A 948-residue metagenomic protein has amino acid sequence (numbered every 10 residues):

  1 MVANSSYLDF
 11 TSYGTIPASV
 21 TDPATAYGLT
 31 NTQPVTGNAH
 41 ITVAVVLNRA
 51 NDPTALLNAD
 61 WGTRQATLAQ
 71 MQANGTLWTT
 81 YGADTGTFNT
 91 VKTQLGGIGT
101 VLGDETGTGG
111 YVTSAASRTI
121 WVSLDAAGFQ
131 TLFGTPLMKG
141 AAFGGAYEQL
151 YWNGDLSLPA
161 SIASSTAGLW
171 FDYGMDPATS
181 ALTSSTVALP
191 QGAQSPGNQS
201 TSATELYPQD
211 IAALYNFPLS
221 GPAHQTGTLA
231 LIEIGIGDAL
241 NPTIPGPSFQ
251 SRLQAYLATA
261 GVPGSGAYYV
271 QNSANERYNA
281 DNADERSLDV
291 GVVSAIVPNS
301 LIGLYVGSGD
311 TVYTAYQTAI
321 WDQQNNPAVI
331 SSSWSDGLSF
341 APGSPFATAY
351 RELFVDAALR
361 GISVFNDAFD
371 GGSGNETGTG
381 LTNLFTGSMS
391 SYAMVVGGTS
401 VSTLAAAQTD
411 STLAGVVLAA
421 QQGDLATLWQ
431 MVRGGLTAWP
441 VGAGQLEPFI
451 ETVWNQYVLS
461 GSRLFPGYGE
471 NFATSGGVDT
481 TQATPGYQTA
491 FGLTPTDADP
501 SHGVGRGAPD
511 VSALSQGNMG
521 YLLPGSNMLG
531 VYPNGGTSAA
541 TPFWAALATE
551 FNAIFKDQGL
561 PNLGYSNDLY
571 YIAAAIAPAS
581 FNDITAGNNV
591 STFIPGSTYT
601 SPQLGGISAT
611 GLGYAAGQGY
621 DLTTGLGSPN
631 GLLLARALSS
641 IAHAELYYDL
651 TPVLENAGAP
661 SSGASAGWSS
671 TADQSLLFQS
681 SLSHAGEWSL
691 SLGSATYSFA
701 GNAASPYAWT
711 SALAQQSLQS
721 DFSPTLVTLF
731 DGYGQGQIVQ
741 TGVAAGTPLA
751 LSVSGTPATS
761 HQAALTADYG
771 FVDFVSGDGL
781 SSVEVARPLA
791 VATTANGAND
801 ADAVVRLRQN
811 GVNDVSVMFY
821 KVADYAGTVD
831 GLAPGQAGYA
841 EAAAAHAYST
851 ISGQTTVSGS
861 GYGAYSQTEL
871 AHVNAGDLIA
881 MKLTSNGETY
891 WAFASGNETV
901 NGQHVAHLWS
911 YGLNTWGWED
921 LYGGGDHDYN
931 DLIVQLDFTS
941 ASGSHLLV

Functional and structural regions predicted by a protein language model:
V2-T113, W121, A126-V395, E451 (+4 more regions): Substrate-binding/charge-relay-adjacent region of secreted/lumenal peptidase catalytic domains
D210, P524-M528, G606, G611-A615 (+3 more regions): Secreted peptidase-domain scaffold signal
S391-N471: Polar, glycine-rich mid-to-C-terminal structural blocks that act as macromolecule-binding/assembly scaffolds
P533-F543: C-terminal, well-structured subdomains that either form a transmembrane helix-short loop-helix hairpin in multi-pass
A545-A553: Short glycine/serine- and small hydrophobic-enriched flexible loop segments
N552-Q618, L622: An often Trp-containing, charged/polar helix-loop segment at the C-terminal end of enzyme catalytic cores
R636-I641, Q935-S942: Short beta-strand-to-coil "C-cap" segments at the C-terminal boundary of structured domains/repeats, marking
L646-N930, D937-L947: Extracellular distal adhesion/interaction modules in secreted or cell-surface proteins
